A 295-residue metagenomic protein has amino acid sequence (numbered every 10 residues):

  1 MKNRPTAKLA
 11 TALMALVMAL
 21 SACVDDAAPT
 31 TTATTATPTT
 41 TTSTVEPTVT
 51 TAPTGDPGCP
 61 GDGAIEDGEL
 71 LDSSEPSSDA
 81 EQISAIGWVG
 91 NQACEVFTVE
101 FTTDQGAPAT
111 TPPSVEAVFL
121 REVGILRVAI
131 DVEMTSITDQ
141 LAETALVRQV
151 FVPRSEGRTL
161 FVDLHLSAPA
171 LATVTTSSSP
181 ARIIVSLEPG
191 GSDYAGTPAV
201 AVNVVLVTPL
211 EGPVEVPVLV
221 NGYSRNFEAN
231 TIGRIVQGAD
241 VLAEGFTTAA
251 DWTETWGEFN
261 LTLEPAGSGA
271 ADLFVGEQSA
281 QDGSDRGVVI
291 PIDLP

Functional and structural regions predicted by a protein language model:
K2-A10: Bacterial N-terminal signal peptides that target proteins for export
L13: Short, flexible, mixed-charge glycine/proline-rich loop motifs that serve as phosphate/nucleic-acid-contacting
A19-A22: C-terminal motif of bacterial Sec signal peptides marking the signal peptidase cleavage site
V24-D26: Bacterial signal peptide processing site
P29-P53: Extracellular mucin-like PTS domains
V49-V204: Signal-peptide-cleaved, periplasmic/extracellular N-terminal interaction regions immediately downstream of the signal
T208-P295: Ser/Thr-rich low-complexity repeats and stalk/linker segments
